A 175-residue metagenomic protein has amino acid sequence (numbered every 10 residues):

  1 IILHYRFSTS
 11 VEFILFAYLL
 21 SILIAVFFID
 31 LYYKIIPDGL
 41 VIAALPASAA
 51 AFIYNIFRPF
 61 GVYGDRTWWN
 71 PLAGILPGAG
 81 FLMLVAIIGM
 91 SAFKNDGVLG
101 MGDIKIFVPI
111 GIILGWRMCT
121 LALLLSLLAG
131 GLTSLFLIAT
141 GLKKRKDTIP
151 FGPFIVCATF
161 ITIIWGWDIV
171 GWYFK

Functional and structural regions predicted by a protein language model:
I1-S10, V170-K175: N-terminal transmembrane signal-anchor/hairpin module of polytopic inner-membrane proteins
L3-F7, Y54, R58, I88 (+3 more regions): Helix-loop junctions at the membrane-solvent interface of multi-pass transporters, primarily the C-terminal
L15-A129, G171-K175: Functional transmembrane core segments of multi-pass inner-membrane proteins
G100-G102, I138-I161: Interfacial loop-to-transmembrane junctions
L128-L142: Transmembrane alpha-helical segments of integral membrane proteins
A158-K175: C-terminal domain-closing interface element
